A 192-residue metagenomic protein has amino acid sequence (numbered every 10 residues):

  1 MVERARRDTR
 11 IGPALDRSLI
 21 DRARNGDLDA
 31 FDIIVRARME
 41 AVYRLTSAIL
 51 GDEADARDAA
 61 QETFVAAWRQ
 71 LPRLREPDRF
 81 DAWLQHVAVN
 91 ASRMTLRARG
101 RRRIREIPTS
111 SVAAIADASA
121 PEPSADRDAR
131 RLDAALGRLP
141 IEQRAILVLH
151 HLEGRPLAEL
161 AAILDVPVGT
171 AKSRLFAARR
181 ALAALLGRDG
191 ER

Functional and structural regions predicted by a protein language model:
E3-R10, R24-I33, Y43-E62, V168 (+1 more regions): Short, charged helix-capping/linker segments at alpha-helix termini
R4-A5, T9-D16, M94, R102-A129 (+2 more regions): Internal acidic/polar
V35-E53, Q70, L136, A181 (+1 more regions): Amphipathic, Lys/Arg- and hydrophobic-enriched alpha-helical face
A54, A158, G169, F176: Residues within helix-turn-helix
D58-V65, D78-N90: Structural recognition of an alpha-helix C-terminal capping motif at a helix-to-coil junction
R69-E76, H86-I107, A125, A177: Arg/Lys-rich amphipathic alpha helix in sigma70-family domain 2
R75, R97, R144, R179-R192: Short, Lys/Arg-enriched C-terminal cap helix and immediately downstream tail that follows
I146-H150: A short pre-motif secondary-structure segment
